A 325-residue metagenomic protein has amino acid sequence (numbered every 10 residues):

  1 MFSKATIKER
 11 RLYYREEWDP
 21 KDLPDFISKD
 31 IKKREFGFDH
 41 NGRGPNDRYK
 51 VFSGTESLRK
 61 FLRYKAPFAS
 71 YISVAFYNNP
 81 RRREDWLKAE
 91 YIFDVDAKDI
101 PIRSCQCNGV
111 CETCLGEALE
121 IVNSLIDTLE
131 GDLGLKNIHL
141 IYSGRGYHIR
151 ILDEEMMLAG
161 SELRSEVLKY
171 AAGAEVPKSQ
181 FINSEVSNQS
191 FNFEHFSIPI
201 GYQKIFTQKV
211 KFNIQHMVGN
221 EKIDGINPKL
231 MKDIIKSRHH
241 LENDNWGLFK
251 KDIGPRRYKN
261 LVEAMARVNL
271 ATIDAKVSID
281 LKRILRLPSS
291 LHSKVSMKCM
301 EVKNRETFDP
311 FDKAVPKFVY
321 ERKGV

Functional and structural regions predicted by a protein language model:
M1-G144, E154-E162, E166, G173-A266 (+3 more regions): Signature for HUH/AEP ssDNA processing cores
F52-S53, A159, K282, E306 (+1 more regions): Short coil/turn linker and secondary-structure boundary residues
G146-H148: Minor-groove-contacting beta-hairpin "wing" of winged helix-turn-helix DNA-binding domains
R150-L152: Thiolate-centered catalytic microenvironments shared by cysteine-dependent enzyme domains
V167-L168, V176-S179, D312-F318: Short, surface-exposed, polar/charged, turn-prone segments marking secondary-structure boundaries
A275-K276: Short proline/glycine-enriched turn/loop segments at secondary-structure junctions
I279-I284, M297: Active-site lining segments that contact anionic ligands and/or coordinate catalytic metals
V295-G324: Low-complexity, glycine/alanine/valine/leucine- and proline-rich hydrophobic stretches
